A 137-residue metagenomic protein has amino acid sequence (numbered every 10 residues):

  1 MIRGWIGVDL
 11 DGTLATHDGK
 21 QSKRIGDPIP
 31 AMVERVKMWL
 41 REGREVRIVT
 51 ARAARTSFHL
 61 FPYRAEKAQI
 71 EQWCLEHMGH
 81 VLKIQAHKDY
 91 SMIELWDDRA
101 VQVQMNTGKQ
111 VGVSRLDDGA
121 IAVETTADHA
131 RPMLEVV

Functional and structural regions predicted by a protein language model:
M1-V137: Catalytic phosphate/metal-binding cores of nucleic-acid and nucleotide-processing enzymes, i.e., regions that mediate
